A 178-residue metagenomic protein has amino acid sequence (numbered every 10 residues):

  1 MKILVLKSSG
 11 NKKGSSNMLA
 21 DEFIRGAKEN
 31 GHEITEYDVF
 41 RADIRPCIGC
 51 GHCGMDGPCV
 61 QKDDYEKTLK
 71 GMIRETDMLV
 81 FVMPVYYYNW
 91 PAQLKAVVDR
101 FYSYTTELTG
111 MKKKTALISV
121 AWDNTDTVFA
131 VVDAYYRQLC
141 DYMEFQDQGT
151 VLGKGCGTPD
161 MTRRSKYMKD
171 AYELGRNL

Functional and structural regions predicted by a protein language model:
M1-S103, D160-L178: N-terminal beta1-alpha1-beta2 submodule of the flavodoxin-like/Rossmannoid cofactor-binding fold
H32, G110-K113, C156: Sparse recognition of residues in long alpha-helices and their boundaries
E33-D38, F145-G153: Short beta-strand elements in bilobed, periplasmic/extracellular small-molecule ligand-binding domains
V82, G153-K154: Conserved residues at the C-terminal ends of beta-strands
A92-Q93, T106-G149: Short, glycine-/small-residue-rich phosphate/pyrophosphate-handling segment
V120, G155-M161: A short acidic, helix-capping loop that chelates divalent metal ions and anchors anionic groups
